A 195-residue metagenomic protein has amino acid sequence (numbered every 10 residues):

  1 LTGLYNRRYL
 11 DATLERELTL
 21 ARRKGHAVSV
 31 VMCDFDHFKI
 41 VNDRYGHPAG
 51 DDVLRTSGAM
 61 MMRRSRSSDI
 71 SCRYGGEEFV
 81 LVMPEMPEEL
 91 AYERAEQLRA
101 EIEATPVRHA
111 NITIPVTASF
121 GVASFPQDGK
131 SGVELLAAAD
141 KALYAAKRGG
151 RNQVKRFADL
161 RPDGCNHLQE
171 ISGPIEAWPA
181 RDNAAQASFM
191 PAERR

Functional and structural regions predicted by a protein language model:
L1-A12, C33-H47, R55: Conserved nucleotide-binding and Mg2+-coordinating catalytic segments in signaling enzymes
R7-A27, G58-R66, P84: Short regulatory alpha-helical coupling segments that immediately precede and/or link into cyclic nucleotide signaling
L10, L14, V31, V53-L54 (+3 more regions): Heptad-repeat coiled-coil signal-transmission/dimerization helices
C33, C72-E78: Short glycine- and acidic-residue-rich catalytic loops of nucleotidyl-transferase/cyclase enzymes
V53, R66, V80-A100, T113 (+1 more regions): Short helix/loop segment flanking the catalytic signature motif in cyclic-nucleotide metabolism enzymes
G58-M62, L90-R108, A138-D140: Alpha-helical scaffold within the catalytic cores of cyclic-nucleotide enzymes
I70-R73, I114: A short pre-motif secondary-structure segment
Y92, F125-P162, N166-A180, A185 (+1 more regions): Catalytic-core segments of nucleotide cyclases and related cyclic-nucleotide turnover enzymes
